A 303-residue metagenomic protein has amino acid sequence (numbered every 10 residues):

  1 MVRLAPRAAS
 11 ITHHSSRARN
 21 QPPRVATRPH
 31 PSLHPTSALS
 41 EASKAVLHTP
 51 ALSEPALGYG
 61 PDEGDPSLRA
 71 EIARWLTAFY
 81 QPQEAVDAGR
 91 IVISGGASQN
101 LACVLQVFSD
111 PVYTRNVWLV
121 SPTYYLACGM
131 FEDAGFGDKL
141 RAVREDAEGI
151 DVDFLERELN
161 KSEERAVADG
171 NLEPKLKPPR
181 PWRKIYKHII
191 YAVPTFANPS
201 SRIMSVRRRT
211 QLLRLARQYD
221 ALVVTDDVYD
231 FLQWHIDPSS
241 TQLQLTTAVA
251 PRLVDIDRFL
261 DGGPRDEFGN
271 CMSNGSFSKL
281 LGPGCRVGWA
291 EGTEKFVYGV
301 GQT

Functional and structural regions predicted by a protein language model:
M1-S67, R74, K279: N-terminal "arm"/small-domain region of PLP-dependent enzymes with the aminotransferase-like
R19, V86, I185, G269 (+1 more regions): Structured loop/turn residues at beta-strand edges in well-structured enzyme cores
Q21-P23, I91, K139-A142, C271-S273: Conserved beta-strand scaffold positions in the cores of enzyme catalytic domains, especially in NTP/NDP-utilizing
R24, T225-D226: Active-site flanking residues adjacent to catalytic metal/cofactor-binding acidic residues
R28, V193-F196, F277: Residue-level signal for short, function-critical loop segments
H30-P35, N198-S201, F231-W234, L281-G284 (+1 more regions): Short catalytic/ligand-binding loop motif for oxyanion handling, primarily in non-cytosolic enzymes, centered on
H48-D220, V224, D230-G262: Conserved core of the PLP fold type I
M130-D133, D138-K139, A168, R180 (+1 more regions): Conserved core segment of the aminotransferase class I/II
